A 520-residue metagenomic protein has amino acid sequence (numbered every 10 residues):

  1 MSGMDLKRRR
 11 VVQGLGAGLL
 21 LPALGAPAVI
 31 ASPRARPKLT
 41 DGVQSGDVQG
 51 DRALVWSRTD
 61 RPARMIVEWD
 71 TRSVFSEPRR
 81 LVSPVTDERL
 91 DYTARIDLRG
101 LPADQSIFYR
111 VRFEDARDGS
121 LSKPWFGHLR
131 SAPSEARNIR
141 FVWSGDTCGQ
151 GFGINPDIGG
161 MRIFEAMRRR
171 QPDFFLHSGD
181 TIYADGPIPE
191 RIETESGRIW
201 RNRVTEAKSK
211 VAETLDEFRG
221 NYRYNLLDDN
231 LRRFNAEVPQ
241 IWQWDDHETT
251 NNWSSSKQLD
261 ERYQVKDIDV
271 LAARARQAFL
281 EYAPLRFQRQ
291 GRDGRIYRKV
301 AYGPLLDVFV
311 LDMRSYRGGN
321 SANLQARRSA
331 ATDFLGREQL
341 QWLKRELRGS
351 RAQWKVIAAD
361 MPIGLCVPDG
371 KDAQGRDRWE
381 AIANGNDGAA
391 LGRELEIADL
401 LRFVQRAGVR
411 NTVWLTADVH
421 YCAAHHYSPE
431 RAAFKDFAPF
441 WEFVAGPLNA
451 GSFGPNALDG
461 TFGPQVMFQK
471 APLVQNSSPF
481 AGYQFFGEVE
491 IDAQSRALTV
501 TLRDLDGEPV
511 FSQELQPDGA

Functional and structural regions predicted by a protein language model:
S2-L21, S32-A520: Metal-dependent phosphoester/phosphodiester hydrolase catalytic core
G25-A31: Boundary at the C-terminal end of the N-terminal hydrophobic targeting segment
